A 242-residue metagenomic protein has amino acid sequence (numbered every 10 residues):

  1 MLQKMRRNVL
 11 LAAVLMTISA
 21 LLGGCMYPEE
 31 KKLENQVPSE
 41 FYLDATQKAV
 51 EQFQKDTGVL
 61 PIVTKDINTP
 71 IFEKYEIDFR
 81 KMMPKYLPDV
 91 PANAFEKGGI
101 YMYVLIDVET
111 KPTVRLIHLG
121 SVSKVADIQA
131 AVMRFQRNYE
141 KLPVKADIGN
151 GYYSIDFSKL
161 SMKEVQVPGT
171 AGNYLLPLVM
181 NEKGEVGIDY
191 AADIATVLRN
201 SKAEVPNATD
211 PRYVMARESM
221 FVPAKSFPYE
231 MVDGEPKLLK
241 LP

Functional and structural regions predicted by a protein language model:
L2-A12: Bacterial N-terminal signal peptides that target proteins for export
A20-G24: C-terminal motif of bacterial Sec signal peptides marking the signal peptidase cleavage site
M26-E29: Bacterial signal peptide processing site
N35-L43: Membrane-proximal amphipathic alpha-helices that sit immediately adjacent to an N-terminal transmembrane/signal-anchor
Y42-G58: N-terminal alpha-helical signal peptides/signal-anchor transmembrane segments
I62-K124, A146-P242: Extracellular/periplasmic head regions of type IV pilus-like filament subunits
S123-K145, K163: Pan-zinc metallopeptidase signature
